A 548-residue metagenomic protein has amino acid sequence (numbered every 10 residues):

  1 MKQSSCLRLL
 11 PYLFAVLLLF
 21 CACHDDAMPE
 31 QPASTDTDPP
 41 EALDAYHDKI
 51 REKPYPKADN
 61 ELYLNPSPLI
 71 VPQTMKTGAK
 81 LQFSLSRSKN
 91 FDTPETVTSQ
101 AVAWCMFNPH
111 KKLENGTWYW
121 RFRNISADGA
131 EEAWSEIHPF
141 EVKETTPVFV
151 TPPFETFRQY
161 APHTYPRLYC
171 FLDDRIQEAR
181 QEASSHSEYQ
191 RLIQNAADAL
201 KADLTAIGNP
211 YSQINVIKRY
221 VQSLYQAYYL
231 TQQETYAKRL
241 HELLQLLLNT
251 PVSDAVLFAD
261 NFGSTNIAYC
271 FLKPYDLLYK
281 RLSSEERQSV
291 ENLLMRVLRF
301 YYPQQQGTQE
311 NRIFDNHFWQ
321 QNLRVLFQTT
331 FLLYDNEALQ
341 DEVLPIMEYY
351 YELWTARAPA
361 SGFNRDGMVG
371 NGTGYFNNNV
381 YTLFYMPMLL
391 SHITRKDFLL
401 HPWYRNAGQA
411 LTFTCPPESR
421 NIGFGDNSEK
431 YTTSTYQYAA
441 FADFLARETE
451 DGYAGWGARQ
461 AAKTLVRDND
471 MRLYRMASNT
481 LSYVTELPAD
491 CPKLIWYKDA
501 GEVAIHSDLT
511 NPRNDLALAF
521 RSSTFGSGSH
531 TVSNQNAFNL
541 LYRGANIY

Functional and structural regions predicted by a protein language model:
P11-F20: Bacterial N-terminal signal peptides
F20-H47: Bacterial Sec-dependent N-terminal signal peptides
S34-D36, A127-T145: Extracellular fibronectin type III
P66-T77: Conserved aromatic anchor
K80-N115: Recognizes extended acidic, P/S/T-rich segments that occur within or adjacent to Ig-like beta-sandwich modules
Y165, Y189-G408, C415: Aromatic-lined, polymer-binding surfaces characteristic of secreted/periplasmic polysaccharide-degrading enzymes
N371, Y375-Y548: Extended polysaccharide-engagement surfaces of secreted carbohydrate-active enzymes
